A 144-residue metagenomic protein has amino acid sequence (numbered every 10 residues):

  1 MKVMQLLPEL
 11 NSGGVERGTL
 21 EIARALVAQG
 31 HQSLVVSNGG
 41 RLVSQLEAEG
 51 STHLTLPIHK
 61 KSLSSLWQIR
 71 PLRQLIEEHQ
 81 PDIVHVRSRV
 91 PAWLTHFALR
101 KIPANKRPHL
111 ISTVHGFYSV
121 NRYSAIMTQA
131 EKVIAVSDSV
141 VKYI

Functional and structural regions predicted by a protein language model:
M1-I144: Membrane-interface segments of envelope glycosyltransferases acting on lipid-linked substrates or membrane lipids
